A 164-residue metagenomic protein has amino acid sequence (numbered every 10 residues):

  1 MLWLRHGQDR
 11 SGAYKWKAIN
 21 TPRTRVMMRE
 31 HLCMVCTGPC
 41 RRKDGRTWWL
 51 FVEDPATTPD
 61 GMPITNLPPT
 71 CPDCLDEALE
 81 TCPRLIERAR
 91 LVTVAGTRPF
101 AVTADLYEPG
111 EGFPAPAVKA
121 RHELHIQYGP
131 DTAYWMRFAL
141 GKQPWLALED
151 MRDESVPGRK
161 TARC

Functional and structural regions predicted by a protein language model:
M1-G7: Basic/polar, acidic-poor N-terminal "presequence/leader" segments that form or can form short amphipathic helices
Q8-T21, F51-T57: Short Cys/His-rich Zn2+-coordinating modules
W16-H31, D60-T65: Short, flexible, mixed-charge glycine/proline-rich loop motifs that serve as phosphate/nucleic-acid-contacting
C33-T37, C71: Short cysteine-rich clusters marking metal-coordination/redox-active sites
G38, G45, V52-P55, D76: An acidic- and aromatic-residue-enriched active-site/binding cleft used to recognize and process polar
R42-R46, E80-T81: Short, non-ligating residues that shape and space the ligands of small metal-coordination modules and catalytic
T47-P55, R84-A89: "Short basic amphipathic alpha-helical interaction patches in structured regions
G61-C164: Domain-exit/linker segments immediately C-terminal to small folded modules
